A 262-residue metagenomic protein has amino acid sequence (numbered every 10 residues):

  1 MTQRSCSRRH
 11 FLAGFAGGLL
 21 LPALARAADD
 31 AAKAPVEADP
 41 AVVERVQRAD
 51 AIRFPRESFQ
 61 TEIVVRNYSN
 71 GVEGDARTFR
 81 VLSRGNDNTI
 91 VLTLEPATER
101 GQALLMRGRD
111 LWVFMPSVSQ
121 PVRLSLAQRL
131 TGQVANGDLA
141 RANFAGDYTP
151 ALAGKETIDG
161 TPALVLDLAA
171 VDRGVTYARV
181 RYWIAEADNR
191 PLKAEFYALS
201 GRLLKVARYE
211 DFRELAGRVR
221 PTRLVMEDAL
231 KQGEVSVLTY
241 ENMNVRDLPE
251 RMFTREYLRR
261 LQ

Functional and structural regions predicted by a protein language model:
T2-G18: N-terminal secretory signal peptides and thylakoid transit peptides that target proteins across membranes
A25-A27: Boundary at the C-terminal end of the N-terminal hydrophobic targeting segment
K33-A41: N-terminal low-complexity, Pro/Thr/Ser-rich intrinsically disordered segments that act as propeptides or flexible
V42-S117: N-terminal mature ectodomain segment of secretory-pathway/periplasmic proteins
R66, R84-N86, L94-P96, R109 (+7 more regions): Solvent-exposed coil/turn segments that connect beta secondary-structure elements in extracytoplasmic/periplasmic
M106-G146: Surface-exposed, polar helix/loop patches in the mature regions of secreted/periplasmic/lumenal proteins that form
Q120-R123, N136, A140-N143, T161-E256: Gly/Pro-enriched, hydrophobic low-complexity segments that function as extracytoplasmic propeptides/linkers
A151-T157, E210-F212: Short amphipathic beta-strand and strand-loop transition segments with alternating hydrophobic
